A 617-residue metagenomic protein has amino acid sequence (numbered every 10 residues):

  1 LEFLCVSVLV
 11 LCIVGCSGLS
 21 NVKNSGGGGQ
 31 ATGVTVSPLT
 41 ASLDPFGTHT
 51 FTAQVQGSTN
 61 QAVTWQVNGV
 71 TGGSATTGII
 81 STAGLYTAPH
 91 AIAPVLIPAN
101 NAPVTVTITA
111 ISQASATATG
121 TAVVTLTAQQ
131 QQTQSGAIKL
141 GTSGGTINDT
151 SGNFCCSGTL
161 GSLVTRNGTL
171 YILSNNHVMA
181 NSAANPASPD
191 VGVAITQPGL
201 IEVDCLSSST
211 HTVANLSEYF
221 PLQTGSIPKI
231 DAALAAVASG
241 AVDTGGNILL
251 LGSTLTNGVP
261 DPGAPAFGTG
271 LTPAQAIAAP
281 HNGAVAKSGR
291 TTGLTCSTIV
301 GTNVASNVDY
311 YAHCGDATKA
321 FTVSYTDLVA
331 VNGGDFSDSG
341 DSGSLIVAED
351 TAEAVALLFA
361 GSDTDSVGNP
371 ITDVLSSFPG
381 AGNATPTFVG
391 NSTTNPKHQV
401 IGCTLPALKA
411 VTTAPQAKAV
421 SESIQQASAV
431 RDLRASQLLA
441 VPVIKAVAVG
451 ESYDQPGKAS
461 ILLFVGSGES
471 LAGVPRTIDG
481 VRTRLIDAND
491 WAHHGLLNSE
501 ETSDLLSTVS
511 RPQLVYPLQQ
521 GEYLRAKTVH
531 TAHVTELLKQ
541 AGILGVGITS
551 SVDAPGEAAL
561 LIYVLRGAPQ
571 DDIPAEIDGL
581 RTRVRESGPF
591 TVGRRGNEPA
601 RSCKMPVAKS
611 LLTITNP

Functional and structural regions predicted by a protein language model:
V10-T35, V123, A128-Q131: Bacterial Sec-dependent N-terminal signal peptides
V36, V67-A93: Low-complexity "stalk/linker" and mucin-like segments enriched in Ser/Thr/Pro/Ala/Gly
S37-N60: Solvent-exposed, low-complexity, repeat-rich "mucin-like" stalks and linkers
T59-G73, T121: Short, well-ordered beta-strand segments
Q129-Y171, A184-G225, A238, V400-R431 (+7 more regions): Protease-domain processing segments flanking chymotrypsin-fold serine proteases, especially trypsin-like
Q132-V323, V347-D350, A608, T615-P617: Serine endopeptidase catalytic core focused on the charge-relay Asp
L160, S174, A235, N282 (+7 more regions): Terminal peptide-recognition signature
G192, D327, D335-S337, V347-P415: C-terminal subregion of chymotrypsin/trypsin-like serine protease catalytic domains
